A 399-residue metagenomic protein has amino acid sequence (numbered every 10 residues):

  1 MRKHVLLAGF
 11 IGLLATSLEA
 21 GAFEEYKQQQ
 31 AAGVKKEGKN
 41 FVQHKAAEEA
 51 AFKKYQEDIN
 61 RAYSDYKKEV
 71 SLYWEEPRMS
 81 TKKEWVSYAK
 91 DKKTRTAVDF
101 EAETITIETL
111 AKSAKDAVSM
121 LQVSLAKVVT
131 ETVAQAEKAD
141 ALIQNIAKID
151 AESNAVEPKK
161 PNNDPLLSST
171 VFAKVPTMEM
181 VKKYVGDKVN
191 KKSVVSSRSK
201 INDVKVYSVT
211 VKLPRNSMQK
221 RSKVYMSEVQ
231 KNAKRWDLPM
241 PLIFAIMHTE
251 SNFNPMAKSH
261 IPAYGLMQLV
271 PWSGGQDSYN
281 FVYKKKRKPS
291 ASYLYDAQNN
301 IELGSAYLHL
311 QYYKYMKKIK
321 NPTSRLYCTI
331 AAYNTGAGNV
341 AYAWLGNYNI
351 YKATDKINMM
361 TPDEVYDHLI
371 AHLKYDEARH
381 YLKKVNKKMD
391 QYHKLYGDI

Functional and structural regions predicted by a protein language model:
M1-L7: Bacterial N-terminal signal peptides that target proteins for export
A8-A15: Bacterial N-terminal signal peptides
E19-A245, Y313, I319, G346-I399: Cell-wall glycan-active module
S217-K220, A291-I301, D376-E377: Active-site metal-coordination segments of metallo-dependent hydrolases
Q230, D237-K258, L269-V270, G304-S305 (+2 more regions): Short, functionally critical alpha-helical segments immediately adjacent to catalytic or ligand/cofactor-binding
M256-S259, Y279, Y342-G346: Short, solvent-exposed loop/turn and secondary-structure capping segments
H260-R287, N299-L310, N358-M360, V385: Substrate-binding/active-site groove segments that recognize and process beta-1,4-linked N-acetyl-hexosamine
N300-N349: Catalytic and binding regions of secreted/periplasmic enzymes and modules that target cell-wall glycans
